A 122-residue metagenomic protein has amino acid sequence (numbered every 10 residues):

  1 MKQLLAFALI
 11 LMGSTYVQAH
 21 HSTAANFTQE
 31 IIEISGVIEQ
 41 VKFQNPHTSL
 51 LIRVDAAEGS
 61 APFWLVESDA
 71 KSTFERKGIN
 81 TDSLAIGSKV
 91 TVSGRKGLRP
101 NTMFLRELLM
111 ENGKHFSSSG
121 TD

Functional and structural regions predicted by a protein language model:
A6-F7, V17: Cleavable N-terminal signal peptides
Q18-I32: Short boundary/loop segments of OB/S1/cold-shock single-stranded nucleic-acid-binding domains
G36-I38: Conserved hydrophobic positions within beta-strands
Q44-D55: Short aromatic-glycine-enriched beta-strand elements
S68-R76: Short, structured beta-strand/loop micro-motifs enriched in basic residues and often containing a Trp
E75-T91: Short nucleic-acid-contacting surface segments enriched for D/E, G, S/T with interspersed K/R
G97-G120: OB-fold/S1-family single-stranded nucleic acid-binding modules
